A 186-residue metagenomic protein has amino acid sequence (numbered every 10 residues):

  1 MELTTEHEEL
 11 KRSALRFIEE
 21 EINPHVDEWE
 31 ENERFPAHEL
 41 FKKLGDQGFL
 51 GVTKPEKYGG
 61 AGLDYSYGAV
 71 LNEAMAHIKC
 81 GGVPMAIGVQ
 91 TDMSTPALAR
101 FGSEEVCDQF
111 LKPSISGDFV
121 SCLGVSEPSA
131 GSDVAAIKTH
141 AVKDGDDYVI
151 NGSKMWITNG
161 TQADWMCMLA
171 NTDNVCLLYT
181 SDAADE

Functional and structural regions predicted by a protein language model:
M1-E6: Intrinsic disorder at enzyme termini
P24-D46: Short secondary-structure junction/hinge motifs that connect adjacent elements
D46-V120, N159-W165: Internal helix-loop-helix
S129-I137: Active-site-adjacent elements of ketosynthase-type condensing enzymes
T139-V142: A structural signal for short hydrophobic beta-strand segments in well-ordered beta-sheet cores
D147, N151-S181: A short core secondary-structure module
D182-E186: A short, hydrophobic C-terminal helix/tail in secreted or cell-surface proteins
